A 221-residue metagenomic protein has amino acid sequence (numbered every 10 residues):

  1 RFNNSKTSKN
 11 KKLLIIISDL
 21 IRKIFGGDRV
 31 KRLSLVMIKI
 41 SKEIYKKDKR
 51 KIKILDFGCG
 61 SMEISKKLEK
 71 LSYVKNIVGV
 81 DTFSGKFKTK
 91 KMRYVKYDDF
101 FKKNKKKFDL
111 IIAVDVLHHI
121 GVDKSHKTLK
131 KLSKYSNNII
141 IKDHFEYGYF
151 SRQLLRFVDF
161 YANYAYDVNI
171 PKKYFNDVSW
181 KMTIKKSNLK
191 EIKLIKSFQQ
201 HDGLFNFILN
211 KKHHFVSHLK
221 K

Functional and structural regions predicted by a protein language model:
R1-I52, F57-K102, D123, K131 (+1 more regions): Class I (Rossmann-like) S-adenosyl-L-methionine-dependent methyltransferase catalytic domain, capturing the SAM-binding
I52, D109, N137: Conserved acidic residues
K106: Active-site charged/polar residues at nucleotide-handling catalytic sites that mediate phosphoryl, nucleotidyl
I112: A conserved beta-strand element that flanks and buttresses the S-adenosyl-L-methionine
D115-H119: Short catalytic micro-motifs in class I SAM-dependent methyltransferases
I120-G121, S136: Helix-to-beta-strand junctions that scaffold the AdoMet/dcAdoMet cofactor pocket in Class I SAM-dependent enzymes
